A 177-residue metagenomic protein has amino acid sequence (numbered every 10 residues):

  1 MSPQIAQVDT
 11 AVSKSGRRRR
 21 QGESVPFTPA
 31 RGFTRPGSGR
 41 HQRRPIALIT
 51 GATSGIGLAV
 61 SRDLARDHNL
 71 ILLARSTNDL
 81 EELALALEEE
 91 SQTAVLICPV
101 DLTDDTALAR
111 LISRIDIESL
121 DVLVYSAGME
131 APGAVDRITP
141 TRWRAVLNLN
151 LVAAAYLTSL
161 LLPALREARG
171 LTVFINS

Functional and structural regions predicted by a protein language model:
M1-I46: Non-catalytic terminal and boundary segments that flank Rossmann-like NAD(P)-dependent oxidoreductase
T53-S54: Conserved glycine-rich cofactor-binding loop
D67-E82: Conserved glycine-rich Rossmann-like NAD(P)H-binding loop of the short-chain dehydrogenase/reductase
P99-R110, P140: The beta1-alpha1 cofactor-binding region of Rossmann-like NAD(H)/NADP(H)-dependent oxidoreductases
S126-A131: Conserved NAD(P)H cofactor-binding loop of Rossmann-fold oxidoreductase domains
A134-V135, R142-L147: Substrate-binding pocket helix/loop in short-chain dehydrogenase/reductase
T158-S159: A short, exposed helix-loop element centered on a Lys and neighboring polar residues
